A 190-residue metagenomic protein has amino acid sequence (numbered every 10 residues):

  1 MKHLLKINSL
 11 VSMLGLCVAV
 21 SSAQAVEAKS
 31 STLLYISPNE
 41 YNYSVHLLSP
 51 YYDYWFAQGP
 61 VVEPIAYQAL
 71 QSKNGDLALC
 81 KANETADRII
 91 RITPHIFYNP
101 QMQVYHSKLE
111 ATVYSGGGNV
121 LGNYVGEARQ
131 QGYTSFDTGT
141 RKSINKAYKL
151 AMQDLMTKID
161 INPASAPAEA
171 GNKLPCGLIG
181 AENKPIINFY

Functional and structural regions predicted by a protein language model:
M1-I7: Positively charged n-region of N-terminal signal peptides that target proteins for export
N8-A19: Bacterial N-terminal signal peptides
S21-A69, I161-Y190: A structural "domain/chain start" motif
L48-A57, G117-E169: Short secondary-structure boundary motifs at beta->alpha junctions and helix caps
E63, Y67, Q71, K108 (+2 more regions): Extracytoplasmic/secreted envelope proteins and their assembly/folding machinery, especially bacterial periplasmic
L77-E84, S165-G171: Surface-exposed patches in mature extracellular/periplasmic domains of secreted proteins
A78-N123, E127-S135: Surface-exposed short loop/turn segments
